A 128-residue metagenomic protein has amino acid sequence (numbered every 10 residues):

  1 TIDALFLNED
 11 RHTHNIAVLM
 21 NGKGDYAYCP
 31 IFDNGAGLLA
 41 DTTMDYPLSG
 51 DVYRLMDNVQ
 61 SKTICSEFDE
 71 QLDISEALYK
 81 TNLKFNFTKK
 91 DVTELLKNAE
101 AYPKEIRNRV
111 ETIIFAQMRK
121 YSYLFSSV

Functional and structural regions predicted by a protein language model:
I2-N8, H12-T13, A17-V128: Anionic ligand-binding catalytic core segments
